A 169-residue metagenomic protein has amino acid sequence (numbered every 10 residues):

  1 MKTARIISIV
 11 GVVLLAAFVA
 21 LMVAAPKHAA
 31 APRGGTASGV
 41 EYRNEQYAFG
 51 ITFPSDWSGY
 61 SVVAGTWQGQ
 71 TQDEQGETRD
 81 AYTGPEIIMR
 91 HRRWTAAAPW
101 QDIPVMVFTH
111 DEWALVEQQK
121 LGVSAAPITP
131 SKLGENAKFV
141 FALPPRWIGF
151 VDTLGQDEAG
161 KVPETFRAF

Functional and structural regions predicted by a protein language model:
M1-V13: N-terminal Sec-pathway targeting helices
I6, V19-H28: Juxtamembrane cytosolic interface motif at the C-terminal end of transmembrane helices
V12-A20: Bacterial N-terminal signal peptides
K27-V40: Ser/Thr/Pro/Gly-rich low-complexity linker/stalk segments immediately outside membranes or between
V40-Q46, S131-K132: Short acidic-hydrophobic surface loop/beta-edge motif
Q46, G50-D111: Secretory pathway targeting signatures of secreted, lumenal, and periplasmic proteins
K120-G134: Short, surface-exposed beta-strand/loop micro-motifs that present aromatic residues
N136-F169: Surface-exposed amphipathic alpha-helical segments
